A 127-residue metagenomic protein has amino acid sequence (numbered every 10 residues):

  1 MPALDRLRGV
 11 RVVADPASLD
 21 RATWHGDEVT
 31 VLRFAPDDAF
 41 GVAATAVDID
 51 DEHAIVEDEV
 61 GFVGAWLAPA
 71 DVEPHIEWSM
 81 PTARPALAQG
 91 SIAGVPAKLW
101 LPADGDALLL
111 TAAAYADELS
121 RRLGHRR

Functional and structural regions predicted by a protein language model:
M1-R127: Basic, glycine/lysine-rich polyanion-binding surfaces/domains
